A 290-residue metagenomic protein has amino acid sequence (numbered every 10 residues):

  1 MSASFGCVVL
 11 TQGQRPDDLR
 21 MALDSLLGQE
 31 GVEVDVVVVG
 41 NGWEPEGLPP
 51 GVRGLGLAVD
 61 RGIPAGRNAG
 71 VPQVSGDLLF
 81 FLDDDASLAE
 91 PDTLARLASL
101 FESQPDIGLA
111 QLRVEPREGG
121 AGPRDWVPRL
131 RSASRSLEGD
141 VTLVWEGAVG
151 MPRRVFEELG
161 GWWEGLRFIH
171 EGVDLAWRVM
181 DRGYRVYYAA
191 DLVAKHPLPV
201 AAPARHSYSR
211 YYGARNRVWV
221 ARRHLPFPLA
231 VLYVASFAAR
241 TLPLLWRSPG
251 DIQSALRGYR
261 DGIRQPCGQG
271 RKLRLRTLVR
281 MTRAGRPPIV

Functional and structural regions predicted by a protein language model:
M1-S25: N-proximal low-complexity "stem/linker" segments adjacent to membrane-targeting elements
D24-E33: Short, acidic, metal-binding catalytic loop of nucleotide-sugar glycosyltransferases
L57-V74: Glycine-rich, basic loop-to-helix element that forms the pyrophosphate-binding segment of sugar-nucleotide handling
L79: Short aromatic/hydrophobic "clamp" motif used to bind/position activated sugar donors
P91-G122: Conserved donor NDP-sugar-binding/catalytic core segment of glycosyltransferases
P116, A133-M151, V173, A204: A recurrent flexible, glycine/aromatic-enriched loop bordering the glycosyltransferase active site that acts as
L143-M151, V155-G160, G165-V193: A short, conserved alpha-helix in the catalytic core of glycosyltransferases
Y208, Y212, F227-V290: Non-catalytic, C-terminal membrane-associated alpha-helical segments of glycosyltransferases
